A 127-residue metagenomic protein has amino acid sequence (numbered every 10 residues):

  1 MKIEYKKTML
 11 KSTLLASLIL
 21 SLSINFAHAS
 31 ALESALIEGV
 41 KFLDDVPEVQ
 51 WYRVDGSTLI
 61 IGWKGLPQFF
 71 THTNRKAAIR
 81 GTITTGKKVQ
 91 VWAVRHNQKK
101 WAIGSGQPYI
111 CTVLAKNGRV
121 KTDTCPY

Functional and structural regions predicted by a protein language model:
I3-L14: Bacterial N-terminal signal peptides that target proteins for export
T13-S23: Bacterial N-terminal signal peptides
L15, F26-S30, S34, V89-W92 (+1 more regions): Residue-level detector of intrinsically disordered, flexible termini and proteolytic processing junctions
A27-T58, L66, V120-Y127: N-proximal, solvent-exposed amphipathic alpha-helical segments enriched in charged/polar residues
S34, F42-D45, T71-R75, G104: Short amphipathic alpha-helical surface micro-motifs
E48-K99: Mature extracytoplasmic domains of secretory-pathway proteins
I83-Y127: Compact alpha-helical subdomains of small soluble proteins
